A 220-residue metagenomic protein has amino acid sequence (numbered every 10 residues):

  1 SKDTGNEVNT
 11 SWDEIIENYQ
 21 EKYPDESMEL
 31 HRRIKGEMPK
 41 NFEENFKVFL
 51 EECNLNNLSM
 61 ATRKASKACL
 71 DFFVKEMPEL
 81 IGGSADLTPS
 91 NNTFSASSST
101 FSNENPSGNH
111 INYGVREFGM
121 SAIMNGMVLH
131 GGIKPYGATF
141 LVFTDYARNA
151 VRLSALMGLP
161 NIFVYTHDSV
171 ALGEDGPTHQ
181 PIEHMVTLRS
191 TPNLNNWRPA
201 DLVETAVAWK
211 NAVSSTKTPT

Functional and structural regions predicted by a protein language model:
D3-T220: Thiamine diphosphate
